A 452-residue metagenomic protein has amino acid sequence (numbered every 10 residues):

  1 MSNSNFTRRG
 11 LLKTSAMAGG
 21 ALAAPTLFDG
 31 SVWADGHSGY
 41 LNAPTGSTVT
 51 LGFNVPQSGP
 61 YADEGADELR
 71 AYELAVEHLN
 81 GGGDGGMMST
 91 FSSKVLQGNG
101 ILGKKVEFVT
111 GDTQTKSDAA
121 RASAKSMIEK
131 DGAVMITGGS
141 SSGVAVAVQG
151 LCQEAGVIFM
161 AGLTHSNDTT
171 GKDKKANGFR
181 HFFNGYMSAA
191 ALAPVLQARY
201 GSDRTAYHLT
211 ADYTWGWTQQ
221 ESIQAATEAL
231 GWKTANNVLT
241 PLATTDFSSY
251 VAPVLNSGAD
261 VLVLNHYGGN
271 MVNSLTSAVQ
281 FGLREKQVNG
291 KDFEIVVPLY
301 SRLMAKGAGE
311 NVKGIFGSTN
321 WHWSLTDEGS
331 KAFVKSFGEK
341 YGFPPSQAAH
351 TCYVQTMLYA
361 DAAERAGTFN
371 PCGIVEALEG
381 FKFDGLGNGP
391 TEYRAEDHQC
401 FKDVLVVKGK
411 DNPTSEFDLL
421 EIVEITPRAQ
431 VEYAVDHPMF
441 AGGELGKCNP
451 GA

Functional and structural regions predicted by a protein language model:
M1-L22: N-terminal secretory signal peptides and thylakoid transit peptides that target proteins across membranes
T26-N54: C-terminal segment of N-terminal export signals and the immediately downstream linker at the start of the mature
Y40, R70, D118, K130-V238 (+2 more regions): Extracytoplasmic ligand/sensor domains, especially the bilobed periplasmic-binding protein
T48-G65, L69, T205-L209: Short beta-strand segments enriched in small/hydrophobic residues
R70-E107: Signal peptide-proximal N-terminal region of secreted/periplasmic/extracellular or secretory-lumen proteins
T110-G132, A198, F247-G258: Short, well-structured alpha-helical segments in soluble
G268-M271, W323-F381: Extracellular/periplasmic ligand-binding modules, especially the Venus flytrap/periplasmic-binding
K382-A452: Solvent-exposed, acidic/polar segments of extracytosolic/periplasmic ligand-binding ectodomains
